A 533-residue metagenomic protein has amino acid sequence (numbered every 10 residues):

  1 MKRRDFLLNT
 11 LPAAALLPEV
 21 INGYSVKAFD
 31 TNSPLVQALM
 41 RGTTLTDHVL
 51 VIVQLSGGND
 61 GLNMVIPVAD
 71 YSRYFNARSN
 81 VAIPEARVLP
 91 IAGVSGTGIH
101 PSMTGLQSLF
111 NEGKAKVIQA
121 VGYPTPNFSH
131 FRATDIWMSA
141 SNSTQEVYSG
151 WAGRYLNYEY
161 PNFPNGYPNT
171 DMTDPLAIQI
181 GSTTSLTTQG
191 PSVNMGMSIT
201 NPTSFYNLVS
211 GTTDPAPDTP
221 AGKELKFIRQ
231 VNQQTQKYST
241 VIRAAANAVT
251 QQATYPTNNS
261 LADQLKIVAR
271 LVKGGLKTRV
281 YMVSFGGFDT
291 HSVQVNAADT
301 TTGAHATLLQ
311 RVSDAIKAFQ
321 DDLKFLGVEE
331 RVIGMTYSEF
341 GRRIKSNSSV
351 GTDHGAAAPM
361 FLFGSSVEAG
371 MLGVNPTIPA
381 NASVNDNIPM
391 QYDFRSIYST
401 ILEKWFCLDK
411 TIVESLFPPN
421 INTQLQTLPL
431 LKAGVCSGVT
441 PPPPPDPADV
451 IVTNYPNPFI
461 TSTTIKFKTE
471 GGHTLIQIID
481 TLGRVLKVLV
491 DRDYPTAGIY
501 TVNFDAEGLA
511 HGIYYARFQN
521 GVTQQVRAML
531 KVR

Functional and structural regions predicted by a protein language model:
K2-D314, A318-L326, K345, S365-C436: Feature for exported/extracytoplasmic and membrane-associated proteins, marking the mature portion
G57, S292, R342, I460 (+1 more regions): Short, glycine/acidic-enriched loop or turn micro-motifs at the edges of active sites
M282, E330-Y337: Beta-strand segments within the central parallel beta-sheet cores of soluble alpha/beta enzyme folds
S338-A369: Histidine-centered active-site microenvironments of extracellular/periplasmic hydrolases and transferases
A433-D446: Low-complexity, Pro/Thr/Ser/Gly/Ala-rich linker/spacer regions in secreted, extracellular modular proteins
P445-Y455, F459-R533: C-terminal outer-membrane/trafficking sorting elements
